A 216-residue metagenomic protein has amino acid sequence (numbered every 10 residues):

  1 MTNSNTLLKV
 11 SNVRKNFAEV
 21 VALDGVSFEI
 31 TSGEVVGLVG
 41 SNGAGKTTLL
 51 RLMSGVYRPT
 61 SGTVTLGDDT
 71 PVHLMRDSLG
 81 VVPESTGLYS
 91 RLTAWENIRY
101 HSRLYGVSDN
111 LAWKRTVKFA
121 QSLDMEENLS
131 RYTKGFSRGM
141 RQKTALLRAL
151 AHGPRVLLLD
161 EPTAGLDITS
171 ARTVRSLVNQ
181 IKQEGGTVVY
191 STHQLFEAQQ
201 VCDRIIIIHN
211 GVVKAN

Functional and structural regions predicted by a protein language model:
V39-S41: The feature captures the beta-strand-to-loop junction immediately N-terminal to the Walker
S54: Helix-to-loop junction immediately C-terminal to a conserved catalytic motif
S61-M75: Conserved ABC transporter NBD signature motif
R99, R103, N110-N128: Conserved ABC ATPase "signature" region
A151-R155: A short, proline-enriched helix->beta-strand linker immediately N-terminal to the Walker B motif in ABC-type P-loop
L157-E161: Catalytic Walker B motif of ABC-type/P-loop ATPase nucleotide-binding domains
